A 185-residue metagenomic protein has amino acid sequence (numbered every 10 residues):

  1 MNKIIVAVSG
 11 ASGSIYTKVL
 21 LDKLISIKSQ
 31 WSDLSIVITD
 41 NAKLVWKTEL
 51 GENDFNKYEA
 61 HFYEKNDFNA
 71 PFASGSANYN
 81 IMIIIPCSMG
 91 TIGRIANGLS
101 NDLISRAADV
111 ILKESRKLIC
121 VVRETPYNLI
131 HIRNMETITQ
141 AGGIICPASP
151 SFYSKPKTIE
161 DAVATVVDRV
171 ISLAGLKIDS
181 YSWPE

Functional and structural regions predicted by a protein language model:
M1-I119, R123-E185: A cross-family phosphate/adenosyl-ligand binding-site feature
